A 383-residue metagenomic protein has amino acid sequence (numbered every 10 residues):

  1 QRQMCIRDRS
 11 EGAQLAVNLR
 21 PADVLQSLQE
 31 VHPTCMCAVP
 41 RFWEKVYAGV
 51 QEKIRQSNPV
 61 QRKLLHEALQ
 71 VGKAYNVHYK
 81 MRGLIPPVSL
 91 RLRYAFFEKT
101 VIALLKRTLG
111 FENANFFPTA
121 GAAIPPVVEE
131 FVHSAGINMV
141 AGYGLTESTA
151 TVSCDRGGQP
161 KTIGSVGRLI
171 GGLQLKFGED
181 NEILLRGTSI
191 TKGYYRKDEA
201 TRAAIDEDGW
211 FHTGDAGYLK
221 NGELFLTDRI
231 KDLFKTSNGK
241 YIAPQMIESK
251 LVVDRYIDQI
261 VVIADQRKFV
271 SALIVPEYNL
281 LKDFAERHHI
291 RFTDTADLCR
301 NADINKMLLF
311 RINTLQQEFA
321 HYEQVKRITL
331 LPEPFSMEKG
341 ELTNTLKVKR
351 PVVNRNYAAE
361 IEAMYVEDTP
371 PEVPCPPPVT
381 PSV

Functional and structural regions predicted by a protein language model:
Q1-I6: Short, small-residue-biased leader/transition segments that mark boundaries at the very start of proteins
R7-A16, G136-N138: A short helix-loop-beta submotif of the ANL/AMP-binding
A13-V31, C37, Q56-K63, I242-I247 (+2 more regions): ATP-dependent adenylate-forming carboxylate-activation enzymes
T34-C37, G49-K161, Q174, D258: Gly/Ser/Thr-rich phosphate-binding loop
L169-T236, V373-P376, T380: Conserved ATP-binding/catalytic segment of the ANL
I190, E223-V252, L281-N301, H321-V325 (+2 more regions): Adenylate-forming
A216, D254-L280: C-terminal boundary motif of the adenylate-forming
Q259-V262, L309-V383: Conserved C-terminal "lid"/linker of ANL adenylate-forming enzymes
